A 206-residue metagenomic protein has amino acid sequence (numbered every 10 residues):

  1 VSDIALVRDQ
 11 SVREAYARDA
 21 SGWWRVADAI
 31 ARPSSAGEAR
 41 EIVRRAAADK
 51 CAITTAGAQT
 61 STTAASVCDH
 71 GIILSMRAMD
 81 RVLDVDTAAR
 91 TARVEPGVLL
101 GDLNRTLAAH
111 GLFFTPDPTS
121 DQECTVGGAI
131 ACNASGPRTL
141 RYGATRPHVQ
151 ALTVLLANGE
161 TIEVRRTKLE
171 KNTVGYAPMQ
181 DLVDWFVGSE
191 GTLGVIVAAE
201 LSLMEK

Functional and structural regions predicted by a protein language model:
V1-A17: Conserved oxyanion/phosphate-binding beta-strand-loop segments in alpha/beta enzyme cores
Q10-E14, G57, D117-S120: Core alpha/beta catalytic barrel or barrel-like domain that forms the active/cofactor pocket in diverse metabolic
V12, T62-T63, Q122-T125: A glycine-rich phosphate-binding loop feature that marks nucleotide/adenosyl-phosphate handling sites
R13, S21-W23, L155: Intrinsically disordered, low-complexity segments enriched in small residues
R18-M79, V94-P96, F114-P116: Glycine-rich N-terminal segment of FAD-binding domains in flavoprotein oxidoreductases, spanning the beta-loop-helix
G22-A27, V85-A89, K206: Short glycine-enriched loop/turn motifs at secondary-structure junctions
R81-V85, V94-K206: FAD-binding subdomain of flavoenzyme oxidoreductases
